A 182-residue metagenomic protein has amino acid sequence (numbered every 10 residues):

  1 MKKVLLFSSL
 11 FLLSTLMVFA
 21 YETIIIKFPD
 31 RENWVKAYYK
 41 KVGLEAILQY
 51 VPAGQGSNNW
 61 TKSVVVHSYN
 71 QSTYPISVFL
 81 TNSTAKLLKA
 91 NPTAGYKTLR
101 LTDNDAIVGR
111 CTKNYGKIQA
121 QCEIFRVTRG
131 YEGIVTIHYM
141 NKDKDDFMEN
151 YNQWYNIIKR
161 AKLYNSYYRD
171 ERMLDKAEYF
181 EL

Functional and structural regions predicted by a protein language model:
V4-T15: Sec-dependent N-terminal signal peptides
L16-A20: Sec/Tat signal peptide C-region and signal peptidase I cleavage site
Y21, E45-L48, G116-F125, N150: Short, surface-exposed coil-to-beta transition loops
T23-K40, A161: Short conserved aromatic/hydrophobic patches within beta-strands of well-structured domains
E32-S72: Secretory pathway targeting signatures of secreted, lumenal, and periplasmic proteins
K62-D105: Mid-chain, structured segments of secreted extracytoplasmic proteins
L88-T128: Signature of long, low-cysteine stretches enriched in small and polar/charged residues
T136-L182: Surface-exposed amphipathic alpha-helical segments
